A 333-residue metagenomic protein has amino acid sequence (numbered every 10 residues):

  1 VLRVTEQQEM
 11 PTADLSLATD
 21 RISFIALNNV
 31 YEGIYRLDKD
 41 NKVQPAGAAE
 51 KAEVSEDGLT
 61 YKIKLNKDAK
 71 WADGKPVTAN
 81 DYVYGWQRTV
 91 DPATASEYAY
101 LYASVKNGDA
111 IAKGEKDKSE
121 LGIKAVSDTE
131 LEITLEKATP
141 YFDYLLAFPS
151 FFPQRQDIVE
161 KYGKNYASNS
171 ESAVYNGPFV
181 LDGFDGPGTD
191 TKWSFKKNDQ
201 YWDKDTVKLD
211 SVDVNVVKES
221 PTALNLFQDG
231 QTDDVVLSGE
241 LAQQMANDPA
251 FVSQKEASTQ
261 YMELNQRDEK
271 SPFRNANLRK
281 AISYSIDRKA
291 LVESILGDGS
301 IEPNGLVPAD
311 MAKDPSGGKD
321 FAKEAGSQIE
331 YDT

Functional and structural regions predicted by a protein language model:
T5-E56, V174: N-terminal lobe/hinge region of extracytoplasmic solute-binding protein
E50-Y98, E132, P272: Aromatic- and charge-enriched surface segment that lines or borders ligand/interaction sites
E97-D157: Surface-exposed binding/hinge segments that line and control ligand-binding clefts or catalytic entry sites
L135-V207, S211: Gly/Pro-rich hinge or "lid" segments in bacterial periplasmic/extracellular proteins
A173, N198-M245: Ligand-site clamp/hinge motif
K196-Q200, E256-A281, S285, S294: A bilobed periplasmic-binding-protein/Venus flytrap-type ligand-binding module shared by bacterial periplasmic
P272-D314: Periplasmic-binding protein-like
E302-T333: Structural transition elements
